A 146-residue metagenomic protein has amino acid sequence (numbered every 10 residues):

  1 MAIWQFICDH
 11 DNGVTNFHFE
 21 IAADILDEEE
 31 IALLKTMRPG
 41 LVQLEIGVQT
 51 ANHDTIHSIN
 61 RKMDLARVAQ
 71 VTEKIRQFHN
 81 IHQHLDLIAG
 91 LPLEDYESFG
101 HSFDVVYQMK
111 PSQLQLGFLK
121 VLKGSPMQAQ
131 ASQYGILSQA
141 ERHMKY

Functional and structural regions predicted by a protein language model:
M1, D54-I59, A89-S98, M109-Y146: Flexible glycine/acidic-rich beta-alpha junction loops that bind and position SAM and/or redox cofactors in anaerobic
M1-H84, A89-L91: Conserved SAM/AdoMet-binding glycine-rich loop
I31, Y96-D104: Short, acidic/polar
T36-L41, V106-L114: Structural recognition of alpha->loop->beta junctions
